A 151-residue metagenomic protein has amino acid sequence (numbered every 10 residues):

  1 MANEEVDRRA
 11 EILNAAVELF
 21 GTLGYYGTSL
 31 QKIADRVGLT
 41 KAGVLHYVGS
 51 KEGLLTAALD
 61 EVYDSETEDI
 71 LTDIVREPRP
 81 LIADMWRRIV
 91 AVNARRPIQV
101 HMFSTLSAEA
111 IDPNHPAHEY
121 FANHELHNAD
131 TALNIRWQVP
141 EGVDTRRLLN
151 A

Functional and structural regions predicted by a protein language model:
M1-D7, V143-D144: N-terminal intrinsically disordered/low-complexity leader segments
R8-E11, A15-A57: Helix-turn-helix
A15-T22, D69, D73, M102-T105 (+2 more regions): Solvent-exposed, amphipathic alpha-helical segments
L19, S65, T131, I135: Short alpha-helical functional segments enriched in proximate histidine and acidic residues
A57, I70-V100, N128-T131, T145-L149: Hydrophobic alpha-helical connector segments
D60-E66: Short, basic, alpha-helical segments at the C-terminal edge of helix-turn-helix-like DNA-binding modules
R95-A122: Amphipathic alpha-helical segments used for helix-helix packing
E119-N123, W137-A151: All-alpha amphipathic helical-bundle segments outside canonical DNA-binding/catalytic cores that form hydrophobic
